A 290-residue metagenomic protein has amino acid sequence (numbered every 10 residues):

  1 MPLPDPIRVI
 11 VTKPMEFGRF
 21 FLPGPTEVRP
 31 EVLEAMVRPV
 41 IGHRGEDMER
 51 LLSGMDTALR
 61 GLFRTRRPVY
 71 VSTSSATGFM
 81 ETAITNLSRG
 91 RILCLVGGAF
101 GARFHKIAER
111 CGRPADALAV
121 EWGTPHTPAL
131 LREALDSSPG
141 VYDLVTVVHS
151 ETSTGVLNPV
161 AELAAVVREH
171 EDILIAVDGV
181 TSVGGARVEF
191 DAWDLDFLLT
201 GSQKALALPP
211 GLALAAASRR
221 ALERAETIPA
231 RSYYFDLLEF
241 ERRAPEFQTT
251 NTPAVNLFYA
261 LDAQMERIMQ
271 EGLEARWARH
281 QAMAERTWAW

Functional and structural regions predicted by a protein language model:
F17-T73: A glycine-/small-polar-enriched, mobile loop at the entrance of the PLP active site in fold-type I
F20-L22, Y70-T73, C94, A117-L118 (+4 more regions): General beta-strand structural signal in soluble alpha/beta enzymes
E27-V28, Q203-W288: Active-site C-terminal subdomain of aminotransferase-like
R66-L93, G97, G101-H105: Conserved beta-loop-alpha segment that forms the PLP phosphate-binding cup at the N-terminus of a helix
R103-P114: Active-site-proximal loop->helix
H126-G184: Active-site phosphate-binding strand-loop segment of PLP-dependent enzymes
D191-Q203: Conserved active-site segment immediately N-terminal to the catalytic lysine that forms the internal aldimine
